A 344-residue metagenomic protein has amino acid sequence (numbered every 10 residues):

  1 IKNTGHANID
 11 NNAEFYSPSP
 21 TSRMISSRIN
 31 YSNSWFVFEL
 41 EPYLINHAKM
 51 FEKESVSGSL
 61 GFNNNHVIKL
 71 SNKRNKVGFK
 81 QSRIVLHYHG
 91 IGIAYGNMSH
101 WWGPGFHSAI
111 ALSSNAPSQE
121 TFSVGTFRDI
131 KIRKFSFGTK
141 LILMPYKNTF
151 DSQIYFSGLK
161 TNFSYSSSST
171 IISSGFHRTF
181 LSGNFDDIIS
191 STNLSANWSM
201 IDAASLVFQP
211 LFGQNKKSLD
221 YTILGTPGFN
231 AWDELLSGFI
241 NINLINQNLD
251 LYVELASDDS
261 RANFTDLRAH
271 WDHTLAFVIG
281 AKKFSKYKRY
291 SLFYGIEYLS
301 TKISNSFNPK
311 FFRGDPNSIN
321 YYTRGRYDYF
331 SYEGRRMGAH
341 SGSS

Functional and structural regions predicted by a protein language model:
I1-R83, K131, N197-S218, G225-P227 (+3 more regions): Transmembrane beta-barrel domains of Gram-negative outer membranes and organellar outer membranes
A13-P18, I68-K73, I110-S113, N148-F150 (+3 more regions): Outer-membrane beta-barrel domain signature
E14-R23, K80-H87, G92-A94, G228-D250 (+2 more regions): Outer-membrane beta-barrel transmembrane strands
S19-I25, N75-S82, H87, N115-F122 (+4 more regions): Residues that define the transmembrane beta-barrel architecture of outer-membrane proteins
L40-L44, Y88, Y95-S99, G105-F106 (+3 more regions): Glycine-rich, histidine-containing beta strand-loop boundary motifs that form or position
F51-K53, F106, D187: Short, solvent-exposed loop/turn and secondary-structure capping segments
M98-W102, F106-T121: Aromatic-lined, polymer-binding surfaces characteristic of secreted/periplasmic polysaccharide-degrading enzymes
W101, Q119-Y332: Signature for the C-terminal beta-barrel architecture of outer-membrane proteins
